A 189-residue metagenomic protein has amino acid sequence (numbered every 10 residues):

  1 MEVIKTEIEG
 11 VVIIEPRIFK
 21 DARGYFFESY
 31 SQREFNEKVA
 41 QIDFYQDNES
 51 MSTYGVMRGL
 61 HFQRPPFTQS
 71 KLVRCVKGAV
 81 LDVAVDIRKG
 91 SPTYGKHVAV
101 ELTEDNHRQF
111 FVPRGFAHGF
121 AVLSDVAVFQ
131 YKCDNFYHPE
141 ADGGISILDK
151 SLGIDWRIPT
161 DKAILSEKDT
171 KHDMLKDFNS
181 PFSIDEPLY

Functional and structural regions predicted by a protein language model:
M1-D105, S124-V126, C133-Y189: Non-catalytic, conserved peripheral segments adjacent to functional cores
F110, H118-L123: Short beta-strand His + acidic residue motifs that chelate non-heme Fe in jelly-roll/DSBH and cupin folds
